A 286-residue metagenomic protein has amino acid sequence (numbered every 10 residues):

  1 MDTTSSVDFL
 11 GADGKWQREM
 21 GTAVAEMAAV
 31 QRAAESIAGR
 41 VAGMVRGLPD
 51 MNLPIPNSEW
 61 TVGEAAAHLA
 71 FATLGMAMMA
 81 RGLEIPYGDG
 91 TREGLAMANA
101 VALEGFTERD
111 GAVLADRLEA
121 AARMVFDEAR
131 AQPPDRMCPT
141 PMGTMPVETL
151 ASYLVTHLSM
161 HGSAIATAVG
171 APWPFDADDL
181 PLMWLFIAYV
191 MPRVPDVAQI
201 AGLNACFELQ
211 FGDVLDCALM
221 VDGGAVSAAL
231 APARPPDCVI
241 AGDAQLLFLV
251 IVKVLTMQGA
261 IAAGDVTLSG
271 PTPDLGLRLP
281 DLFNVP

Functional and structural regions predicted by a protein language model:
D2-A29, L74-D135: Short, helix-capping/interhelical loops that line the mouth of catalytic, cofactor-, or ligand-binding pockets
K15-R32, N52-A72, A102-L114, P139-H157: Alpha-helical scaffold segments that form or flank carboxylate-/histidine-based iron centers
A38, A42-R46, T73-A77, E119-R130 (+3 more regions): Structural signal for well-ordered, non-membrane alpha-helices
R40-T61, G82-Y87, E128-P146: Helix-loop segments that flank and shape redox-cofactor active sites
P134, C138, V147-C217, D222-G223 (+2 more regions): Acidic, aliphatic-rich amphipathic alpha-helical segments
E208-V250: Glycine/small-residue-rich hydrophobic helix-like segments
P232-P286: C-terminal interaction segments
